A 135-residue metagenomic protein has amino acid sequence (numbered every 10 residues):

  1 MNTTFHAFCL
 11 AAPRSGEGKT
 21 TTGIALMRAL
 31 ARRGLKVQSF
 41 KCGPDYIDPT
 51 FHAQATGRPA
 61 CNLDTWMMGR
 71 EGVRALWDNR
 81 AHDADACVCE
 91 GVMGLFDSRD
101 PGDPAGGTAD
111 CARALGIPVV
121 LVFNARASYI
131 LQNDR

Functional and structural regions predicted by a protein language model:
N2-T21, M27-R135: ATP-dependent carboxylate-amine ligase catalytic core
